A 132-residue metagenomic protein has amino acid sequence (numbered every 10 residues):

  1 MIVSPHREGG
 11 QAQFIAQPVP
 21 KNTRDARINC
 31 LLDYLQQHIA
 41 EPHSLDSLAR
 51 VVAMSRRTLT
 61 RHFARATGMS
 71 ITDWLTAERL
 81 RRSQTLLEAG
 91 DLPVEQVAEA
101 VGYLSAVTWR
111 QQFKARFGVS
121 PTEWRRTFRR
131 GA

Functional and structural regions predicted by a protein language model:
M1-E41, S47-V52, R65-S70, A77: Short, Lys/Arg-enriched, Trp-marked, Pro/Gly-tolerant hinge/linker segments that flank
I2-V3, K114, R129: Short amphipathic alpha-helical surface patches that mediate protein-protein
P42-S47, M54, A64-A106, R126-A132: Terminal helix-turn-helix DNA-binding modules in bacterial transcription factors
L59, F63, T108-W109, F113: Short hydrophobic/aromatic patch on the recognition helix
S120: Nucleic acid-binding interface residues in structured DNA/RNA-binding domains, emphasizing the DNA-engaging scaffolds
